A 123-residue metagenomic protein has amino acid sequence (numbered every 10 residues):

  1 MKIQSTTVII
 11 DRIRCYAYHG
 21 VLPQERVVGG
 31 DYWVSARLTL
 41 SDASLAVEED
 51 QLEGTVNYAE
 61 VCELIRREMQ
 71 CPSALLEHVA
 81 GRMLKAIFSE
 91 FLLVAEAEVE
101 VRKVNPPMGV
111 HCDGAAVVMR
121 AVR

Functional and structural regions predicted by a protein language model:
M1-R123: N-terminal, polar/charged subdomain of small-to-medium soluble alpha/beta proteins
